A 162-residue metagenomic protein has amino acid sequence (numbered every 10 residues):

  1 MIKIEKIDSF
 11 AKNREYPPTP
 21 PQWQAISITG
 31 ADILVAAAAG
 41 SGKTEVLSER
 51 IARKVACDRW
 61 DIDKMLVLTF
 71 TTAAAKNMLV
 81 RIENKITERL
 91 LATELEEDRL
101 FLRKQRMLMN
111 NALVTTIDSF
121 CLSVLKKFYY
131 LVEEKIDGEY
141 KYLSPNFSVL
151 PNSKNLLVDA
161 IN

Functional and structural regions predicted by a protein language model:
M1-V132: P-loop NTPase Walker
Q105-L113, S119, Y129-N162: ATP-hydrolysis module of ASCE/P-loop NTPase motor domains, specifically the Walker B Asp-Glu catalytic pair
